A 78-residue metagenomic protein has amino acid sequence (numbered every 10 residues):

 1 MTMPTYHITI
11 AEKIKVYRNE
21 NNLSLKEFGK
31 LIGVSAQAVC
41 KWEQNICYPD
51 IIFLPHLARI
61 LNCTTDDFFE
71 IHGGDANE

Functional and structural regions predicted by a protein language model:
M1-E20: A short, Lys/Arg-rich alpha-helix, primarily the initiator
P4, F69-E78: Short, charged recognition helix plus adjacent turn of helix-turn-helix-like nucleic-acid-binding domains
K15, C40-K41, D50, F69: Key DNA-contacting residues within the recognition helix of helix-turn-helix
N19, G33, Q44-I46, G73: Residue-level detection of the helix-turn-helix DNA-binding "recognition helix"
N19, K30, R59: Alpha-helical residues within the helix-turn-helix
N22-K41: Short alpha-helical DNA-recognition segment
I52-D67: DNA major-groove recognition helix of helix-turn-helix/homeodomain DNA-binding modules
